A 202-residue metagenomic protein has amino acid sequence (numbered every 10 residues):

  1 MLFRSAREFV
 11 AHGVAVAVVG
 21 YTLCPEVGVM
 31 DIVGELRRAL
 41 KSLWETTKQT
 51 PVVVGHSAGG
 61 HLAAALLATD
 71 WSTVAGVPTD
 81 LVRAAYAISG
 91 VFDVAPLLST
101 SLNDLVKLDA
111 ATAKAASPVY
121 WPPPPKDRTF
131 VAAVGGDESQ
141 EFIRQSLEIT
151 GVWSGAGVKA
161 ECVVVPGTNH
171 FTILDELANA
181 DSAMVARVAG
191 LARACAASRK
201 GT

Functional and structural regions predicted by a protein language model:
A6-E26: Conserved alpha/beta-hydrolase
A17-V19, I88, V163: The conserved SAM/SAH-binding core of class I Rossmann-like methyltransferase domains, concentrating on the hydrophobic
Y21-P25, F92, N169: Alpha/beta-hydrolase active-site loop signature
R38-S101: Primarily recognizes the serine-hydrolase "nucleophile elbow" in alpha/beta-hydrolase and SGNH/GDSL folds
P78-T79, A84-A95, A110-L147: The feature captures the conserved acid-bearing segment of alpha/beta-hydrolase catalytic domains
A133, R144-L147, S154-T202: C-terminal catalytic histidine-bearing segment of alpha/beta-hydrolase fold enzymes
